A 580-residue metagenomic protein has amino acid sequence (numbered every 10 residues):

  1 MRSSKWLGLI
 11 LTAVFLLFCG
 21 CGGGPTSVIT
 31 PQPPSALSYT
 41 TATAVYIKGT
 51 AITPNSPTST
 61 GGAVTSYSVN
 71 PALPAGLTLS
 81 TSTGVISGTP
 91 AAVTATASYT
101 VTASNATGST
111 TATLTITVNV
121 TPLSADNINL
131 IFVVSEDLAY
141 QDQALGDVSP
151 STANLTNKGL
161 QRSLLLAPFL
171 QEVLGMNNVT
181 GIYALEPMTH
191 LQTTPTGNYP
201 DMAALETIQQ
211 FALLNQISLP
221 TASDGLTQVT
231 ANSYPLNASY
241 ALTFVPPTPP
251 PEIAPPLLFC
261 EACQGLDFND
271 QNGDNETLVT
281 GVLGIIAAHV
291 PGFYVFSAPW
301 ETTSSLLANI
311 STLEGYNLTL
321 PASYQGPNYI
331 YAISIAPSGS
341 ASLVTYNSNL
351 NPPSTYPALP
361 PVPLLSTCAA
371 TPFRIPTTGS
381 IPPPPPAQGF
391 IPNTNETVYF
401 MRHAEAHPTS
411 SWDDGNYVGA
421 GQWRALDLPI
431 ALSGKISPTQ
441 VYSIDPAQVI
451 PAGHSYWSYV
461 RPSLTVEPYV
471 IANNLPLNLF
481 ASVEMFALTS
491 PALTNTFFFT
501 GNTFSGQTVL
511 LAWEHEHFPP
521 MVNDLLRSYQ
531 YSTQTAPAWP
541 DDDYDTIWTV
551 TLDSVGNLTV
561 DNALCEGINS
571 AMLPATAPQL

Functional and structural regions predicted by a protein language model:
L9, F15-S38, T115-L123: Bacterial Sec-dependent N-terminal signal peptides
G49-S59: A short beta-strand segment in extracellular, disulfide-stabilized domains
A63-S66, N70-L79: Short, solvent-exposed loop/linker segments at beta-strand-coil boundaries, enriched for Pro/Gly and Ser/Thr
A75-A91: Strand-loop-strand motifs at the edges of beta-sheets in extracellular beta-sandwich domains
A95-Y99, Q507: Exposed beta-strand face motif in extracellular beta-rich ectodomains
G108-L114: Extracellular and select intracellular beta-sandwich modules with Ser/Thr-enriched, small-residue motifs on
S124-G284, T303, A308-N502, F518-L580: Active-site-proximal alpha-helix that buttresses catalytic centers in soluble enzyme cores
